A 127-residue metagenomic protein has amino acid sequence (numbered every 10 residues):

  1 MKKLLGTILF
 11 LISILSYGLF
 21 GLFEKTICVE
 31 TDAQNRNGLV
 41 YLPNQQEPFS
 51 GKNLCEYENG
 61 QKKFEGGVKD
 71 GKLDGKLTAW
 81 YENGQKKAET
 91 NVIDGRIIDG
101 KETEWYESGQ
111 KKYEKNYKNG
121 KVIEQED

Functional and structural regions predicted by a protein language model:
L4-L5, I12-D127: Glycine/tyrosine- and acidic-biased, solvent-exposed loop/turn segments at the edges of beta-strands
